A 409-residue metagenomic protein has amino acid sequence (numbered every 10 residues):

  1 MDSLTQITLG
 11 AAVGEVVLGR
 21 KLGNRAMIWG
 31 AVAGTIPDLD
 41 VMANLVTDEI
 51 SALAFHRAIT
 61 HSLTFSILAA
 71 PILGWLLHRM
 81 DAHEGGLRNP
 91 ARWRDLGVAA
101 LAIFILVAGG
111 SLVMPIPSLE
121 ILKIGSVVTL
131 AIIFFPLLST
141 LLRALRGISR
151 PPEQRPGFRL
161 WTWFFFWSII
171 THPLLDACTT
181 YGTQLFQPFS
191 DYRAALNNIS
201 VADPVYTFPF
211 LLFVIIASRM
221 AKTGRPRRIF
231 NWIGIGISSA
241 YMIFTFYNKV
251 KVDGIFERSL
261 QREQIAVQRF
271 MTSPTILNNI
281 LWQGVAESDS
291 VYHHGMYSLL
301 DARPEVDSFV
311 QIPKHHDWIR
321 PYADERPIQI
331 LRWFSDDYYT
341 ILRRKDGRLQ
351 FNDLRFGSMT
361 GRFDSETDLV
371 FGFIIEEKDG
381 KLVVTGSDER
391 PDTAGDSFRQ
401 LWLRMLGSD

Functional and structural regions predicted by a protein language model:
M1-G254, R258-P274: N-terminal membrane-targeting hydrophobic helices
A266-R269, I276-D409: Extracytosolic and intramembrane catalytic regions of membrane-associated proteins in envelope/secretory systems
